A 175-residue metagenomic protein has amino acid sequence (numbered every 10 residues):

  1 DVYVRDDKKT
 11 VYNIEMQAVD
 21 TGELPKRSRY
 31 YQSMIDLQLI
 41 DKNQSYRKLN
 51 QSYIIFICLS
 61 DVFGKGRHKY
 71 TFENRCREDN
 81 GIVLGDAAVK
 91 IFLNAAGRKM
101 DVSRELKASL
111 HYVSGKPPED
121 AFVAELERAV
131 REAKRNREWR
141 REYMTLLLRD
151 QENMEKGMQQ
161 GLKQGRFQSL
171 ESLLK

Functional and structural regions predicted by a protein language model:
D1-V89, K99-D101, E152, K156: Accessory alpha/beta interaction modules
Y12-Q17, R104-K175: Short, charged alpha-helical interaction segments and adjacent helix-coil junctions
F56-L59, N94-A95, K134: Pocket-edge structural micro-motifs
A87-K90, N94-A95, L110-V113: C-terminal segments that line or cap access tunnels to active or ligand-binding sites in enzymes and enzyme-associated
